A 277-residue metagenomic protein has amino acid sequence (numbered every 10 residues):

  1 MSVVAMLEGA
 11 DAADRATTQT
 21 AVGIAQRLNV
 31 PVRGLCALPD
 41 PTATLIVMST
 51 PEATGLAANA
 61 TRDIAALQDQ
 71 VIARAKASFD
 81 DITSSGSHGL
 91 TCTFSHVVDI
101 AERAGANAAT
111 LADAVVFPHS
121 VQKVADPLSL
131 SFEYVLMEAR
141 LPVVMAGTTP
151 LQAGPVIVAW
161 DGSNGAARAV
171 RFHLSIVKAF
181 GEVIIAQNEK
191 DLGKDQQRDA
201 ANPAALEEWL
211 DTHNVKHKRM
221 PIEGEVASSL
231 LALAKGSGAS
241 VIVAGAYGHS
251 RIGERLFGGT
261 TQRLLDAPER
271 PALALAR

Functional and structural regions predicted by a protein language model:
M1-N59, E138-L141, L151-M220: Small/aliphatic-rich secondary-structure junction motif
A13, P39-T42, A66, A73 (+5 more regions): Structural beta-alpha unit
G34, C92-H96, M145, I185 (+2 more regions): A structural preference for short, hydrophobic beta-strand core positions in alpha/beta folds
C36, H119, Q187, G245-Y247 (+1 more regions): Short secondary-structure boundary segments
G55-A73: A short acidic, glycine-rich active-site loop that binds or catalyzes chemistry on phosphate/adenosine moieties
K123-S129, R251-L256: Glycine/threonine-rich flexible loop motifs
S129-F132, A200-P203, L256-T261: Charged helix-capping and loop-helix junction motifs
D266-R277: Short, flexible loop segments at boundaries between secondary-structure elements
